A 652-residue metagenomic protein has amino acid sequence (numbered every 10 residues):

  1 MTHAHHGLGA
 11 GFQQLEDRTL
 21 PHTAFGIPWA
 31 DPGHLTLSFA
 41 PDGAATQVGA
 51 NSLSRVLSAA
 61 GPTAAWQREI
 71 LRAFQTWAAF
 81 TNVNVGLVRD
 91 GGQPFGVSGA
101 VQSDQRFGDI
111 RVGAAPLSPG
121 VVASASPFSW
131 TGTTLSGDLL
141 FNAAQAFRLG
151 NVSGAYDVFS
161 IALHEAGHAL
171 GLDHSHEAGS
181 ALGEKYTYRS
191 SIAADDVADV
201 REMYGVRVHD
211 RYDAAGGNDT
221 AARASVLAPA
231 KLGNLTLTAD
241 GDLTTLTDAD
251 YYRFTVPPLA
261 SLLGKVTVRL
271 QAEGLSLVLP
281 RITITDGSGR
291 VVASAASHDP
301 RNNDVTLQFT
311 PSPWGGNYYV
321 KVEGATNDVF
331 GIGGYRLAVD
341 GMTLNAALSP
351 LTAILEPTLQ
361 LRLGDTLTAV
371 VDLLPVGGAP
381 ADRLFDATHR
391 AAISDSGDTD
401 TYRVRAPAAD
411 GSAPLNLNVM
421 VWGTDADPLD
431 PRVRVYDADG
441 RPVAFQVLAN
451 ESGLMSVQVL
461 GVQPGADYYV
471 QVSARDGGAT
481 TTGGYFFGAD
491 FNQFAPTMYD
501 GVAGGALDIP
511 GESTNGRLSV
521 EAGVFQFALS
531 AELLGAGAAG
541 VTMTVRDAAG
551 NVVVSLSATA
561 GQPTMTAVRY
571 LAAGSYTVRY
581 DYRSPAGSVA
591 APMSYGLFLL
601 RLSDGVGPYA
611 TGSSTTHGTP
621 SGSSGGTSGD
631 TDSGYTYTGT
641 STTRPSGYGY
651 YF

Functional and structural regions predicted by a protein language model:
T2-H5, T388, T616: Intrinsically disordered, low-complexity cationic segments
T2-L262, R269, P280-R281, G287-V291 (+6 more regions): Zinc-dependent metalloendopeptidases
V48-G49, A125-S126, S294-A296, Q446-L448 (+4 more regions): Short amphipathic beta-strand/extended segments with alternating polar/hydrophobic composition
I192-V208, R336-M342, F486-F491, G596-G612: A recurrent domain-boundary module in secreted/ectodomain proteins
V206-L235, M342-L384, F486-G501: Predominantly extracellular/luminal regions of secreted and cell-surface proteins, especially disulfide-bonded
L235-T343, D382-T482, A506-S594, L599-S603: Acidic, Ser/Thr/Pro-rich low-complexity intrinsically disordered segments
V606-Y651: Ser/Thr/Gly/Pro-rich low-complexity, disordered linker/stalk segments of secreted and cell-surface proteins
